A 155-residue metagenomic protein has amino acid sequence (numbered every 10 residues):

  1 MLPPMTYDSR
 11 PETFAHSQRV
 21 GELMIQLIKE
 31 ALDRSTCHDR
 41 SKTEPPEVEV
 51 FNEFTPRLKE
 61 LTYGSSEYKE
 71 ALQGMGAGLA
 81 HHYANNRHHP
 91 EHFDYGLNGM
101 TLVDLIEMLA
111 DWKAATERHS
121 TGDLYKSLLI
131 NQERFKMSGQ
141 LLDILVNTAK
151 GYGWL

Functional and structural regions predicted by a protein language model:
M1-L155: Metal-dependent phosphohydrolase cores
